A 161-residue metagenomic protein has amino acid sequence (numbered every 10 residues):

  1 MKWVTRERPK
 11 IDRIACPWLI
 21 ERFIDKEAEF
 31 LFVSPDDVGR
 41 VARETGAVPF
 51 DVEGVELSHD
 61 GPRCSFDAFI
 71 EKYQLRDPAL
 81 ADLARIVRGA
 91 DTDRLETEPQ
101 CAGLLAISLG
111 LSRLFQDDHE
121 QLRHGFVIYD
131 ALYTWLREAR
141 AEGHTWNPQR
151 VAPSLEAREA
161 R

Functional and structural regions predicted by a protein language model:
M1, A160-R161: Classical N-terminal secretory signal peptides
W3-R6, R13-A81: Conserved, aromatic- and glycine-enriched, well-ordered alpha/beta core segments that occur as contiguous structural
T5-D12, L95, E120-Q121: Structural motif
E71-E159: A charged, amphipathic interaction segment
